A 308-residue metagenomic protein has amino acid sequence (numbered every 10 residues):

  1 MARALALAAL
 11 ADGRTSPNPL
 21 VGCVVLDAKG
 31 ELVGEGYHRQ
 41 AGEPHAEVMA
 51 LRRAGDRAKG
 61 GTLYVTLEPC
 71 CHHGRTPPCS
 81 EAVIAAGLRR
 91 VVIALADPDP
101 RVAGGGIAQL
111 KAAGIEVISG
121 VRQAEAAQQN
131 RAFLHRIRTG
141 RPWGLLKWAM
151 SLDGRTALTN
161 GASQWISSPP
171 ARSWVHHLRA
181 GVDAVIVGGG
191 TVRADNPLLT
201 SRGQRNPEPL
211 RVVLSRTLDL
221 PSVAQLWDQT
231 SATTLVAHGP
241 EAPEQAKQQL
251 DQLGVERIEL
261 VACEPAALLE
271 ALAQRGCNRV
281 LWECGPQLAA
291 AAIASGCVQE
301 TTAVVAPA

Functional and structural regions predicted by a protein language model:
M1-S16, R136: Short, basic/aromatic recognition patches
A4, G22, C70, L110 (+6 more regions): Residue-level signal for inorganic ion chemistry
P19-V21, V33, G144-L146: Short loop/turn microsegments at loop-to-beta-strand junctions
V24-E125, L210, T230, L235 (+2 more regions): Zn2+-dependent cytidine deaminase-like catalytic core
A96, G190, G285, A306: Flexible loop residues that form catalytic and substrate-binding hotspots at small-molecule/glycan-binding clefts
H135-R136, W143-N278, Q287-A290: Active-site ligand-binding patch in enzyme domains
I293-A308: Flexible, gly/pro- and Lys/Arg-enriched active-site loops
